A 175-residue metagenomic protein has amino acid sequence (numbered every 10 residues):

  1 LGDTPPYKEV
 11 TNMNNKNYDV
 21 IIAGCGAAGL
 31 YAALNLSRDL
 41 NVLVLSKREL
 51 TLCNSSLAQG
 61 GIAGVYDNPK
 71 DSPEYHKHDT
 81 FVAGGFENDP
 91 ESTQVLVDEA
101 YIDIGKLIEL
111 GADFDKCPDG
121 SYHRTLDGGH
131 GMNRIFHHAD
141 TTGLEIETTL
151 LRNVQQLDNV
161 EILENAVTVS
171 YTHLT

Functional and structural regions predicted by a protein language model:
G2-V20, R38-D39: Extreme N-terminal leader/targeting segments of oxidoreductases
V20-L43: N-terminal Rossmann-like FAD-binding beta1-loop-alpha1 element of flavoenzymes
R38-L57: Glycine-rich FAD pyrophosphate-binding loop
G64-L96: Glycine-rich active-site loop/strand segments that organize a redox cofactor
A83-H123: Rossmann-like flavin
S92-D98, F136-T149: Short beta-strand to alpha-helix junction loop
T142-T168: Helical element adjacent to the flavin cofactor pocket in flavoenzyme catalytic cores
T172-T175: Conserved small/polar residues in nucleotide/adenosyl-binding loops
